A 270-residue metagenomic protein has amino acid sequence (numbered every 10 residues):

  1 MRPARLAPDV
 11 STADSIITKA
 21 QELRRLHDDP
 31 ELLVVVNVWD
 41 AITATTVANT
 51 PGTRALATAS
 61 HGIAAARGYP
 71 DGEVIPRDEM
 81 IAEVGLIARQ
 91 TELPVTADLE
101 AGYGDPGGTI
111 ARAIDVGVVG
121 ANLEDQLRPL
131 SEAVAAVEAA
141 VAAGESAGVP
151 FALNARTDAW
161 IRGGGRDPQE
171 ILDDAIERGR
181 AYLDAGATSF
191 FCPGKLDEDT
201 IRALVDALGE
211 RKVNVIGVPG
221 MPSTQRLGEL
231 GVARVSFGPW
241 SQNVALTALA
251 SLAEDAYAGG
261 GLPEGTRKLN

Functional and structural regions predicted by a protein language model:
P3, T12-F237, V244-L249, D255: Alpha/beta enzyme core
P263-N270: A short, charged, Gly/Pro-tolerant segment at domain boundaries
